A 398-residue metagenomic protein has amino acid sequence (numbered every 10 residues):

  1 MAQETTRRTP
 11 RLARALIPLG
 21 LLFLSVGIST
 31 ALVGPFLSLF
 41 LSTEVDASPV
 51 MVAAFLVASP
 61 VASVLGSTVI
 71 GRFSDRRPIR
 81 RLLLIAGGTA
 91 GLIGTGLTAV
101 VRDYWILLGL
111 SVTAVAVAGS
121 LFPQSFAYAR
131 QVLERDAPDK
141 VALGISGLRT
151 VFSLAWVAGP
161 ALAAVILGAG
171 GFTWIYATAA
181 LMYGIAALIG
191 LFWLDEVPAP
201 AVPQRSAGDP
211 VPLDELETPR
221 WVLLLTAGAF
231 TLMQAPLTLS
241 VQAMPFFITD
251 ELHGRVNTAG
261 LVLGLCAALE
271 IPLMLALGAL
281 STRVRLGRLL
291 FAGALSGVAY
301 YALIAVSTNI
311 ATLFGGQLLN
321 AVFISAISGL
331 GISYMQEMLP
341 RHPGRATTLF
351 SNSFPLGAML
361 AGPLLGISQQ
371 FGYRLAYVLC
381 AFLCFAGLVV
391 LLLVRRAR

Functional and structural regions predicted by a protein language model:
M1-L16, W193-G228: Juxtamembrane intracellular "pre-TM" segments in multi-pass secondary transporters
T6-P60, A229, L237-E251: Helix-loop boundary and gating motifs at the non-cytosolic
L24, W105-F122, T231, T312-A326: Hydrophobic core of transmembrane alpha-helices in multi-pass small-molecule transporters, especially MFS/SLC-type
G66-I79, L167, L273-L286, Q369: Helix-to-loop junctions at the C-terminal end of transmembrane segments in multipass secondary transporters
L82-G96, A177-A180, R288-L303, A381: Structural signature of the two symmetry-related core transmembrane helices
G119-D136, A326-L339: Intracellular juxtamembrane helix-capping segments at the cytosolic ends of symmetry-related transmembrane helices
W174-F192, A376-L393: Symmetry-related core transmembrane helices of the 12-TM Major Facilitator Superfamily/SLC fold
R341-F371: A late C-terminal transmembrane helix in Major Facilitator Superfamily
